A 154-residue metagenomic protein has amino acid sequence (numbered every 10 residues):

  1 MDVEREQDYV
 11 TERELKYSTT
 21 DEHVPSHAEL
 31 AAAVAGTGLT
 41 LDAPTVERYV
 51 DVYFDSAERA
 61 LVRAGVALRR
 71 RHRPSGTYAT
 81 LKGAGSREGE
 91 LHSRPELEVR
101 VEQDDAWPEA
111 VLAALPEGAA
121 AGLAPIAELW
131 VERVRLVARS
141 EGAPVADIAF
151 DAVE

Functional and structural regions predicted by a protein language model:
M1-E154: Phosphate-end processing signature that detects enzymes handling 5′-triphosphorylated RNA and polyphosphate
